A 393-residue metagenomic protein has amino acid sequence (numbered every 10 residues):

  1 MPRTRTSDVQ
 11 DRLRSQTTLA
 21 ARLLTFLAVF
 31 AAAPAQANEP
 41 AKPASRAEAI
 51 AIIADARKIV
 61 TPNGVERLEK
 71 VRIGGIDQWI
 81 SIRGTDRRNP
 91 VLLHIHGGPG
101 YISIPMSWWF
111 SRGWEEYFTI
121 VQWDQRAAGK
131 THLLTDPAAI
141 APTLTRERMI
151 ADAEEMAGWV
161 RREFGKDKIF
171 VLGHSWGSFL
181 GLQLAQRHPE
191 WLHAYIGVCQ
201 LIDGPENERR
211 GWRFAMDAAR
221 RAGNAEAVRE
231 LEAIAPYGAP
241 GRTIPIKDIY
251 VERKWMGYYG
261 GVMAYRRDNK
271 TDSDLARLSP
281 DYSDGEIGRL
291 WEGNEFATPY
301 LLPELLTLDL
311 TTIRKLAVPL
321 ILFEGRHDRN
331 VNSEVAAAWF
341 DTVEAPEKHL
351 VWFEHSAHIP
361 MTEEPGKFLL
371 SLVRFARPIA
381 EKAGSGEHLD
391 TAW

Functional and structural regions predicted by a protein language model:
N89-P90, G98-W108, G129: Short substrate-entry loop that stabilizes the transition state in hydrolases
M106-V121: Short amphipathic alpha-helix adjacent to the substrate-entry channel of hydrolases
R148-K168: Conserved acidic catalytic loop of the alpha/beta-hydrolase fold
F179, L192-A239: A catalytic-pocket lid/entrance helix-loop region that shapes and gates access to the active site across common
M216-T311, V318: Alpha/beta-hydrolase
L316, L322-E324: Short beta-strand/loop motif that positions the catalytic acidic residue of the alpha/beta-hydrolase fold
R329-V335: Conserved alpha/beta-hydrolase "acid-adjacent" motif
E354-W393: Catalytic active-site module of serine/aspartate enzymes centered on a nucleophile-bearing elbow/loop
